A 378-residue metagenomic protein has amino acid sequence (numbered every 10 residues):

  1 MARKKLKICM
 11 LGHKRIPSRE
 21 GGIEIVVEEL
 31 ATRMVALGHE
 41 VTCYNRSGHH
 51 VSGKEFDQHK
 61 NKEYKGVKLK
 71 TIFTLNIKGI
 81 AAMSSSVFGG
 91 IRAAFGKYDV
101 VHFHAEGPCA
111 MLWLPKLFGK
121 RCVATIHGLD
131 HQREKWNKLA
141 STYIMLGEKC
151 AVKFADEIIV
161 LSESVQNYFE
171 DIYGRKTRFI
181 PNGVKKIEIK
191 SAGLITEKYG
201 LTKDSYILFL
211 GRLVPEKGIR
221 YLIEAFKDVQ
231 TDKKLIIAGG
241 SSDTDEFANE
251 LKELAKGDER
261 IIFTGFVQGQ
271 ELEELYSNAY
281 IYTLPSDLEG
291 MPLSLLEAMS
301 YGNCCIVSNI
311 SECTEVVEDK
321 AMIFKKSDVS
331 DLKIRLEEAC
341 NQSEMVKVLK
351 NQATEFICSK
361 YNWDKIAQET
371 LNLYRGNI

Functional and structural regions predicted by a protein language model:
I25, S205, F209, V214-D228 (+1 more regions): A conserved mid-protein helix/loop that constitutes part of the nucleotide-sugar donor-binding site
S52-N61, K234-R260, E271: Short, structured helix-loop element that forms part of the nucleotide-activated donor/catalytic region
I91-A94, S141-I158: Membrane-proximal helix-turn-helix segments that form the acceptor-binding/catalytic region of lipid-linked
F103-P108: Short His-centered aromatic/hydrophobic patch
F266-V267, E274-A279: Short alpha-helical donor nucleotide-sugar binding micro-motif in glycosyltransferases
D287: Aromatic "clamp/platform" in nucleotide-sugar-dependent glycosyltransferases that forms part of the donor/acceptor
C304-V307: Short hydrophobic beta-strand element within catalytic cores of glycosyltransferases and related nucleotide-activated
M322-S330, E338-E344: Conserved acidic donor-binding segment of nucleotide-sugar-dependent glycosyltransferases
